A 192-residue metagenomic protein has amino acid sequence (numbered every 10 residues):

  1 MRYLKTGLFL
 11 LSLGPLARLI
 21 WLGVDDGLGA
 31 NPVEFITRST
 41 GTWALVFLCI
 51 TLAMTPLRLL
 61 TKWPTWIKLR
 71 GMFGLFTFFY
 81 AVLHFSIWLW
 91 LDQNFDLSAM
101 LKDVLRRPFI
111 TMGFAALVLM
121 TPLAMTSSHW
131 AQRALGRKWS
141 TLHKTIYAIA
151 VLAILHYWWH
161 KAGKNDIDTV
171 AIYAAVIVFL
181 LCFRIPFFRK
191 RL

Functional and structural regions predicted by a protein language model:
M1-L192: Membrane-embedded alpha-helical bundles that constitute the cytochrome b-like, heme-associated redox core of multi-pass
